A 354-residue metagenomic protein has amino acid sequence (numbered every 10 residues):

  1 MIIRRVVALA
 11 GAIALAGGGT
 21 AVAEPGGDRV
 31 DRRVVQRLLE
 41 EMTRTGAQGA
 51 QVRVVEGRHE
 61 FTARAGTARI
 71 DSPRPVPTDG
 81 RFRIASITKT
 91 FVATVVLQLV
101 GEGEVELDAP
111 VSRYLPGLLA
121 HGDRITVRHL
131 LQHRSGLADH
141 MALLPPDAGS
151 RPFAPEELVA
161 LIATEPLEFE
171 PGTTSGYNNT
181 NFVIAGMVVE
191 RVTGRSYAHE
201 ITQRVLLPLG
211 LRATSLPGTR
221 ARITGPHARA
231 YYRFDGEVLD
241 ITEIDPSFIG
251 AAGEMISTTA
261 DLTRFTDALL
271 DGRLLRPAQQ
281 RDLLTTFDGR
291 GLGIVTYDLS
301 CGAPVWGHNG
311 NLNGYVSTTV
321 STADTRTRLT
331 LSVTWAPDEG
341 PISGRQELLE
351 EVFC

Functional and structural regions predicted by a protein language model:
M1-P25: Secretory targeting and sorting signals
P25, L299-G302, P337-C354: Short, gly/Ser/Thr-rich active-site loops of penicillin-recognizing serine hydrolases
V30-F82: Short, conserved catalytic-motif segment at the N-terminal edge
G46-Q48, D71-H129, F169-N178, G250-G253: Short active-site loop at a secondary-structure junction that contains or immediately precedes the catalytic residue(s)
E56, Y297, S321-D324: Active-site beta-strand termini and strand-to-loop segments that position acidic
F61-A63, V316-A323, T327-A336: Short, well-ordered beta-strand elements
T62, G122-V305, N309-N313: Short, surface-exposed loop or secondary-structure junction motifs that flank catalytic or metal-binding residues
